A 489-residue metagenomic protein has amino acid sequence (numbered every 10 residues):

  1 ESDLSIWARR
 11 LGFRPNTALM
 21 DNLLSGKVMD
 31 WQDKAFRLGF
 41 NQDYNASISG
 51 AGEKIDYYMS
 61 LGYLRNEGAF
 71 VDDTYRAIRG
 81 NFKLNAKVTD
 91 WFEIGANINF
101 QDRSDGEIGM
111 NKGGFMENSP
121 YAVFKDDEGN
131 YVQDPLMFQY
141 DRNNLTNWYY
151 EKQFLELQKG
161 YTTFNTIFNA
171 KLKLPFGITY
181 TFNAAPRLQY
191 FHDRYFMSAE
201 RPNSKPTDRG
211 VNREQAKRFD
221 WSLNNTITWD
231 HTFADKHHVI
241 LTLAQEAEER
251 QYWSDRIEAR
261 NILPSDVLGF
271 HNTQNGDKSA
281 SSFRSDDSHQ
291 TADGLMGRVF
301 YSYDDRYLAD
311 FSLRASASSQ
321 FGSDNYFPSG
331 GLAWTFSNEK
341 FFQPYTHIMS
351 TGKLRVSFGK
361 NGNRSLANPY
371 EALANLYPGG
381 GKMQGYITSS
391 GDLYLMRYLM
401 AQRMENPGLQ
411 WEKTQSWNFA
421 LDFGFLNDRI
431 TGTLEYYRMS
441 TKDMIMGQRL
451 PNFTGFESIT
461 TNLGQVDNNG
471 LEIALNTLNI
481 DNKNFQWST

Functional and structural regions predicted by a protein language model:
E1-K27, G68-Y75, R79, K83-N165 (+6 more regions): Surface-exposed loop/interface segments of Gram-negative outer-membrane beta-barrel transport/assembly proteins
A35, D43-R65, A69, N81-K87 (+3 more regions): Predominantly transmembrane beta-strands of Gram-negative outer membrane beta-barrel pores used for transport
F40, Y44-G50, T291-Y303: Structured alpha-helical segments in the cores of large, soluble enzyme domains
D43-N45, Y75-N81, G294, N325-S329: Transmembrane beta-barrel architecture of outer membranes
G50-K54, Y63, Y303, F425-N427 (+1 more regions): A generic beta-sheet turn/junction motif
N418-A420: Glycine-centered tight-turn and secondary-structure capping sites
